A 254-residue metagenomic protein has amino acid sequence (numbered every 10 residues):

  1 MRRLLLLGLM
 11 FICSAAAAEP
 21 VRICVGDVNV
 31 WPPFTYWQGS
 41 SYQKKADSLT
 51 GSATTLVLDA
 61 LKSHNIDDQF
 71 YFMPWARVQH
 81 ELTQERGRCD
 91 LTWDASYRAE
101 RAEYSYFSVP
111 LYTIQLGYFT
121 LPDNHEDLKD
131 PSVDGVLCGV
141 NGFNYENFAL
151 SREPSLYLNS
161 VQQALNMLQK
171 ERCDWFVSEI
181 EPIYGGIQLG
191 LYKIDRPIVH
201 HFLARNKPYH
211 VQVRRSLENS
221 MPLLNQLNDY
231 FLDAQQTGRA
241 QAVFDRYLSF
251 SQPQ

Functional and structural regions predicted by a protein language model:
I12-A15: N-terminal signal peptide c-region/cleavage motif recognized by signal peptidases
E19-E100: Extracytoplasmic small-molecule ligand-binding "clamshell" domains of the periplasmic binding protein/Venus flytrap
V28-V30, T113-G117, L191-N228, L248-Q254: Periplasmic-binding protein-like
D47-D59, L121-E153, N159, A164 (+1 more regions): Bilobed "Venus flytrap"/periplasmic-binding protein-like clamshell domains and structurally analogous long
T54-S63, Q212-R246: Extended ligand-binding regions for polar small-molecule ligands
D59-H64, Y71, A76-C89, Y106 (+1 more regions): Short helices/loops that flank or line small-molecule/ion binding pockets
D67, N147-N159, R196, Y230-Q254: Ligand-binding clefts/hinges and TM-proximal coupling segments of bilobed small-molecule sensing domains
Y71-V133, G142-Y145, H201-A204: Acidic, polar ligand-binding/catalytic clefts
